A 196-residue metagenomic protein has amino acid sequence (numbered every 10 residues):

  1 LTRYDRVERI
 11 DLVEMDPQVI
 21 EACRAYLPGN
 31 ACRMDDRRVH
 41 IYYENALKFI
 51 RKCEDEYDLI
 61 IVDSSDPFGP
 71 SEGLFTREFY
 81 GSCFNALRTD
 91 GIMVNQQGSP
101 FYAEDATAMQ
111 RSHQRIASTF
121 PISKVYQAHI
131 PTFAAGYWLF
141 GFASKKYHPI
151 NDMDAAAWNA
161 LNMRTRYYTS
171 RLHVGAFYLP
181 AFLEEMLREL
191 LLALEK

Functional and structural regions predicted by a protein language model:
L1-D90, A103-M109: The AdoMet/dcAdoMet-binding core of the Class I SAM-like
A25, C32, E72-G73, P131 (+2 more regions): Flexible, active-site-adjacent loop/turn segments at secondary-structure boundaries
L47, S99, H129-P131, K146: Short, solvent-exposed coil/turn elements at secondary-structure transition points
D66-P67, G98-Y102, P131-T132: Short "lid" loop at the C-terminus of a central beta-strand within the Rossmann-like core of SAM-dependent
Y80-F84, A106-H129, G141: Conserved Class I S-adenosyl-L-methionine
D90-Q97: Conserved beta-strand signature within the Rossmann-like core of class I S-adenosyl-L-methionine
A135-K196: SAM/dcSAM-binding transferase cores
